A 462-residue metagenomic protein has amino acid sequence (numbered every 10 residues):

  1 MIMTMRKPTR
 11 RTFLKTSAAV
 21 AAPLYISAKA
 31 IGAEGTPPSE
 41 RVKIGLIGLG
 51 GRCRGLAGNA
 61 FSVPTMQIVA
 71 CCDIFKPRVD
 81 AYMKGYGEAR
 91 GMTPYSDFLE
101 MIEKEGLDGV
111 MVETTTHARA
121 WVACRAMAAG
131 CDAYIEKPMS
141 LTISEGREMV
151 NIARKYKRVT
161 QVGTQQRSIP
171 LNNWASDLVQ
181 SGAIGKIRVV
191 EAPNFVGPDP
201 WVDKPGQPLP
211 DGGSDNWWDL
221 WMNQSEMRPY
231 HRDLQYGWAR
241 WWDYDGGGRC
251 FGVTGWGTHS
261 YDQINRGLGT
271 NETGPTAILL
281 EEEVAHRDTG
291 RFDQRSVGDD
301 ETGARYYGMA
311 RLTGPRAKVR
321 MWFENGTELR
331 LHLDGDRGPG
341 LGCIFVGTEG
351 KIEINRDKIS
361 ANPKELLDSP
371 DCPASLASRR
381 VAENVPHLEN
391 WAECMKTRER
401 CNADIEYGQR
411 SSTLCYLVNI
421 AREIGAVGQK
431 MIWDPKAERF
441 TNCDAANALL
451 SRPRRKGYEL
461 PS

Functional and structural regions predicted by a protein language model:
I2-I135, L141-V159: N-terminal glycine-/serine-/threonine-rich beta1-alpha1-beta2 phosphate-ribose binding loop of Rossmann-like
L14, D80-M83, L99-I102, M111 (+10 more regions): Non-transmembrane alpha-helical segments in soluble domains of secreted/periplasmic/extracellular proteins
K15-P38, G298, L312, E393-S462: C-terminal helix-rich "cap/oligomerization" subdomain common to oxidoreductases
L49-L56, I352-W433: C-terminal structured subdomain/cap of oxidoreductase catalytic cores
D132, S140-N223: A contiguous active-site-proximal alpha/beta segment in oxidoreductase catalytic domains
V162-T164, P208, D243-T254, V284 (+4 more regions): Active-site rim elements
D211, D215-N325: Rossmann-like dinucleotide-binding domain that binds NAD(P)(H)
A304-V385: NAD(P)-dinucleotide binding in Rossmann-like oxidoreductases
